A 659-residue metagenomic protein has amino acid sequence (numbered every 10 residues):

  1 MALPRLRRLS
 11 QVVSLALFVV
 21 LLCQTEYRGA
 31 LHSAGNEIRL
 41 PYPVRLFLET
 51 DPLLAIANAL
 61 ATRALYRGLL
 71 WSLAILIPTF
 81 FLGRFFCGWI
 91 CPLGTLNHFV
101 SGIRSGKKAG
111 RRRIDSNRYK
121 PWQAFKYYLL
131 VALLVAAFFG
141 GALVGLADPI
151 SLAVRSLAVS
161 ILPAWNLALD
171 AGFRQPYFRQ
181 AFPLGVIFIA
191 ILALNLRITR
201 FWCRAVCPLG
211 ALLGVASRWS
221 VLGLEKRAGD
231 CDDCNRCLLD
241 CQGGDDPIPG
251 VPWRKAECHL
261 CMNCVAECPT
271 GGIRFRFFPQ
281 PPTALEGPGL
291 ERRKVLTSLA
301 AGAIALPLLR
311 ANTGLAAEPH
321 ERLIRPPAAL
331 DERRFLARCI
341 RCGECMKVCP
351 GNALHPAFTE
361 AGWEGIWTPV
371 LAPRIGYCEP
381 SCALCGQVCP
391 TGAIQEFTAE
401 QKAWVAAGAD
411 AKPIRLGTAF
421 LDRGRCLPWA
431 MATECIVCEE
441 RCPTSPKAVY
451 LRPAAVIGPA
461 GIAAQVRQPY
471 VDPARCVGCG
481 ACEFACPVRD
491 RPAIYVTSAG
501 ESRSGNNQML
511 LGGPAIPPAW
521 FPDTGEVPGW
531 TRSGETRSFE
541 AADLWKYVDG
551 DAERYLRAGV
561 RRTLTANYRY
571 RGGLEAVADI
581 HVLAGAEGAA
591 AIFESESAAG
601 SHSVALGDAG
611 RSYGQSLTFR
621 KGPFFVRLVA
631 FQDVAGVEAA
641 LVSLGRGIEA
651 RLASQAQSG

Functional and structural regions predicted by a protein language model:
M1-E257, M262-P514: Non-ligating segments of multi-cofactor redox enzymes
E344, L384, V437, A481 (+3 more regions): Extracytoplasmic/secreted proteins, especially bacterial periplasmic and envelope-associated proteins
P428, V577-I580, R627-A635: Second-shell loop/turn segments in exported
P453-A455, S498, V582-G585, E594-S597 (+1 more regions): A mature extracytoplasmic/lumenal domain signature
P514-L574, H602-S603, F625, V634 (+1 more regions): N-terminal "mature-domain start" segment
T563-R569, Y613-R620: Short, surface-exposed beta-strand/loop micro-motifs that present aromatic residues
E587-L606: N-terminal low-complexity, intrinsically disordered segments
A605, R611-Y613: A cross-kingdom feature marking solvent-exposed beta-strand/loop segments within repeated, beta-rich binding/scaffold
